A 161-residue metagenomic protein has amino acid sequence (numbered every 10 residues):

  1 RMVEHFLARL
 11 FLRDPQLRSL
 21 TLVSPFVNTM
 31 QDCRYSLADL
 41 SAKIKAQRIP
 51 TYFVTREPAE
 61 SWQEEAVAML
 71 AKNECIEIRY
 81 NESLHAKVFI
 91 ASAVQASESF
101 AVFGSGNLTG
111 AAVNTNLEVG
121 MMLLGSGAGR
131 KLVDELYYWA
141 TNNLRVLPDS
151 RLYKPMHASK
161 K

Functional and structural regions predicted by a protein language model:
R1-K161: PLD/PLD-like phosphodiesterase catalytic module centered on the HKD motif
